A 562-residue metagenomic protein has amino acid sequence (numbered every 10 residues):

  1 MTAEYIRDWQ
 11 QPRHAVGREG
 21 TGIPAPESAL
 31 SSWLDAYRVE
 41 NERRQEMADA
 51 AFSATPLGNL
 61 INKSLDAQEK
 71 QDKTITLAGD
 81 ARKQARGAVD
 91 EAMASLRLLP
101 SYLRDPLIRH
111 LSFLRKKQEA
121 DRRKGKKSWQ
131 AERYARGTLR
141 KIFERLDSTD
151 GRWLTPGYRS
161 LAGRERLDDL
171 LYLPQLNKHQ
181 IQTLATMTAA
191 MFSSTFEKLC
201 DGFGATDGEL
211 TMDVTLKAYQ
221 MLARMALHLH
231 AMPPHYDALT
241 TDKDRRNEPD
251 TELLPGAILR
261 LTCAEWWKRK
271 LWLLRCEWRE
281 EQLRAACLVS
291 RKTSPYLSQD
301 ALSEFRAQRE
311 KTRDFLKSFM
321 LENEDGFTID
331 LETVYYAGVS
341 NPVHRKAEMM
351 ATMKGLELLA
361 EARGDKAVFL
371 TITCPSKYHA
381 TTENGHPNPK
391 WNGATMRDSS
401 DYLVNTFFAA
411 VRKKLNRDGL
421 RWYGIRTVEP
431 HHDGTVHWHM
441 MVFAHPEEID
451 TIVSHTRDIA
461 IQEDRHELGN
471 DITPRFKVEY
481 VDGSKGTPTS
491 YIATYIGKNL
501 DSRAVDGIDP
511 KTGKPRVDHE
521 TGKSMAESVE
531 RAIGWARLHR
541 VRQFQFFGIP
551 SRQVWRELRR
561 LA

Functional and structural regions predicted by a protein language model:
M1-G434, P446-A562: Right-hand nucleic-acid polymerase module
M441-H445: Short hydrophobic/aromatic beta-strand micro-patches that form the beta-sheet surface supporting nucleotide- or nucleic
